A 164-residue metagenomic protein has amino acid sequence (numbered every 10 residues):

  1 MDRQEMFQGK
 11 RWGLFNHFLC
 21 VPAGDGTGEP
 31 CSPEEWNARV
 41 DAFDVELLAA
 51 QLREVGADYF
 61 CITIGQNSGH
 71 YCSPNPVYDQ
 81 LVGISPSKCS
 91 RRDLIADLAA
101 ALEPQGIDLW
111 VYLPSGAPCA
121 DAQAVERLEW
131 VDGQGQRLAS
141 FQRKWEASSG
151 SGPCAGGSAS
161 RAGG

Functional and structural regions predicted by a protein language model:
M1-G164: Mature catalytic domains of secreted/periplasmic carbohydrate-active enzymes
